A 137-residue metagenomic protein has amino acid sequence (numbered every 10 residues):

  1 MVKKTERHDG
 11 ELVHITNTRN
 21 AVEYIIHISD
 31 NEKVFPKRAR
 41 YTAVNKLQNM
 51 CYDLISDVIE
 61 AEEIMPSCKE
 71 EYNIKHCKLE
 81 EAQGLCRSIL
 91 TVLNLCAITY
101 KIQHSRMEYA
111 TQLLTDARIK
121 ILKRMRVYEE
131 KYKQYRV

Functional and structural regions predicted by a protein language model:
M1-V137: Amphipathic alpha-helical assembly/interaction segments
